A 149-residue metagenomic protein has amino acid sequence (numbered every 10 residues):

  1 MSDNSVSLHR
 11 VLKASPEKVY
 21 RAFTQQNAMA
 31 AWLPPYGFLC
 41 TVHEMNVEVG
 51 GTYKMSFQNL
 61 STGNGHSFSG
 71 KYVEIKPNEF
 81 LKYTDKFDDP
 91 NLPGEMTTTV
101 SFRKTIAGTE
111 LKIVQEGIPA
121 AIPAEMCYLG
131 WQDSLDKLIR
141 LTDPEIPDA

Functional and structural regions predicted by a protein language model:
M1-L39: Hydrophobic ligand-binding cavity/cleft-lining segments
D3-S5, T52, N78-F80, I106-E110: A generic structural signal for beta-strand entry/edge sites
S7, C40, G65-S69, G94-T98: Short, surface-exposed coil-to-beta transition loops
S7-K13, N46, S56, K71 (+1 more regions): Generic structural detector for well-ordered beta-strands
V19, M29, Y53, Y72 (+4 more regions): Hydrophobic pocket/interface hotspot
T41-T84: Glycine-rich portal/gate segments that line the openings of hydrophobic small-molecule binding cavities
K82-Q132, A149: Beta-strand/loop substructures that line and gate deep hydrophobic ligand-binding cavities in soluble
L141-A149: Short, highly charged C-terminal tails/helix-capping segments
